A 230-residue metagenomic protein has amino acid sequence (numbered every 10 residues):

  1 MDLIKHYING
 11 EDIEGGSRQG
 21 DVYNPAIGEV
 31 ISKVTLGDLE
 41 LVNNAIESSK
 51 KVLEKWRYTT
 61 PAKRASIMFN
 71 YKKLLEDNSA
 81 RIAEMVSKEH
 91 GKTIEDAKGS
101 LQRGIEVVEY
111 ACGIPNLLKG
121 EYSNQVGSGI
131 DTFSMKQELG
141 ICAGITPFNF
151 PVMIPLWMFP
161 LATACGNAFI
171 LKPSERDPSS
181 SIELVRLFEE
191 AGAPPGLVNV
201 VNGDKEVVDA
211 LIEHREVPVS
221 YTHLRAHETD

Functional and structural regions predicted by a protein language model:
M1-K33, S66, G120-T146: Terminal low-complexity tails and localization/encapsulation signals of metabolic enzymes
G28-L118: Glycine-rich loop-to-alpha-helix module at the N-terminal edge of alpha/beta enzyme cores
L74, T93, F150-P151, R176-D177 (+1 more regions): Glycine-/small-residue-rich active-site loops that bind phosphorylated ligands and cofactors
E121-P195: Conserved small-residue-rich beta-alpha loop and adjacent elements that most often cradle the phosphate/pyrophosphate
D131-T132, V200-P218: A structured beta-alpha segment of the ubiquitous adenosine-cofactor-binding alpha/beta core
P160, P218-Y221: Periplasmic-binding protein-like
H223-D230: Single conserved hydrophobic/aromatic residue that forms the stacking wall/gate of nucleotide- or nucleobase-binding
